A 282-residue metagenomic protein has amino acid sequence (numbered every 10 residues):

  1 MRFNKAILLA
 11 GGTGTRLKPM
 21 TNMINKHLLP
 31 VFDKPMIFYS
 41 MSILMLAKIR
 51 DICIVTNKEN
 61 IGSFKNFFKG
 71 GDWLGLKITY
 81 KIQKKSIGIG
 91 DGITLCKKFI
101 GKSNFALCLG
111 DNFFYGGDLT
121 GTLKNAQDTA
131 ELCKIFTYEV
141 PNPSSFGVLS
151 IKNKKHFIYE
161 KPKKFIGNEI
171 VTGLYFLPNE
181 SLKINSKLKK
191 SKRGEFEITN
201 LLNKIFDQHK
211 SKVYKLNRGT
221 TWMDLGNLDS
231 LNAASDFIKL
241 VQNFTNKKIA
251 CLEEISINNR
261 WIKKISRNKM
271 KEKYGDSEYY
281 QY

Functional and structural regions predicted by a protein language model:
R2-N66, I78, Q83, L119: N-terminal glycine-rich phosphate-binding loop and ensuing alpha1 helix
K5, R50-I52, K77, N104 (+2 more regions): Residues at the starts of beta-strands that form the adenosine-phosphate
T13, N112, L228: Active-site metal-binding loops of divalent metal-dependent hydrolases
L28, Y80, C133-I135, V213 (+1 more regions): Conserved beta-strand scaffold positions in the cores of enzyme catalytic domains, especially in NTP/NDP-utilizing
M36-S40, D91-L95, L201: Well-ordered alpha-helical segments embedded in enzymatic catalytic cores
F64-K65, K69-K152, F176-N179, K183-L188: Conserved beta-loop-beta/alpha segment of the NTase-like Rossmann-fold superfamily that binds/positions NTPs
A106, T120, K124-Q127, K155-W261 (+2 more regions): Catalytic-core segments of class I nucleotidyltransferases/pyrophosphorylases that form NMP-activated intermediates
E278-Y282: Long, highly charged low-complexity segments enriched in Glu/Asp and Lys/Arg with interspersed Ser/Thr
